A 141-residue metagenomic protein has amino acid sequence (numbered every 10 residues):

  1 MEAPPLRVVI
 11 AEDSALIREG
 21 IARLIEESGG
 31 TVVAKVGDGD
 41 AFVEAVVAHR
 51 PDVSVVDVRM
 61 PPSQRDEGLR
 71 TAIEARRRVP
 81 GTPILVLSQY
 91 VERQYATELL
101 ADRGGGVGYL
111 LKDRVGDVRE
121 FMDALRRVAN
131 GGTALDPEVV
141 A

Functional and structural regions predicted by a protein language model:
M1-R7: Non-catalytic signal-transmission and effector/linker regions of two-component phosphorelay proteins
A15-A34: Two-component/phosphorelay signaling modules centered on CheY-like receiver
K35-V53, S63: Acidic, metal-coordinating helix/loop segments flanking the phosphotransfer/catalytic sites of two-component signaling
E44, R65-G81, T97-D102: Short amphipathic alpha-helix used as the core "switch/output" element in two-component signaling
D57, S88: Active-site residues of response regulator receiver
M60: Receiver (REC) domain active-site loop signature in two-component systems and cognate sites in sensor histidine kinases
T97-G108, D113-A141: Short, flexible helix-to-coil linker/hinge segments that flank and couple to helix-turn-helix
